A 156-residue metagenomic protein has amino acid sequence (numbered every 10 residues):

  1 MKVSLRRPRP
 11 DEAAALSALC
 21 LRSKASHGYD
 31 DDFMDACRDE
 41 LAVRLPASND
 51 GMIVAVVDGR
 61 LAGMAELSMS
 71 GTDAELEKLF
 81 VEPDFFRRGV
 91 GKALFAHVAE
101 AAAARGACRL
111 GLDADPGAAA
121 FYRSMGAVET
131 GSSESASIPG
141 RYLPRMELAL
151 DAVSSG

Functional and structural regions predicted by a protein language model:
S4-A18: A short beta-loop-alpha structural element at the N-terminal edge of CoA-dependent acyl/N-acetyltransferase catalytic
S17-V43: Conserved GNAT-fold acetyl-CoA-binding loop/helix
V43-V54, E75: A short helix-loop-beta-strand connector motif used in the catalytic cores of GNAT acetyltransferases and, in some
V54, R60-S68, E75-F80: Conserved beta-strand in the GNAT
F85, G89-H97: Conserved acetyl-CoA pyrophosphate-binding loop and the N-cap/start of the following alpha-helix in GNAT-like
C108, L112-G117, M125, S135-G156: C-terminal "cap" of GNAT-fold acetyltransferases
Y122: Conserved active-site tyrosine of GNAT-family acetyltransferases
